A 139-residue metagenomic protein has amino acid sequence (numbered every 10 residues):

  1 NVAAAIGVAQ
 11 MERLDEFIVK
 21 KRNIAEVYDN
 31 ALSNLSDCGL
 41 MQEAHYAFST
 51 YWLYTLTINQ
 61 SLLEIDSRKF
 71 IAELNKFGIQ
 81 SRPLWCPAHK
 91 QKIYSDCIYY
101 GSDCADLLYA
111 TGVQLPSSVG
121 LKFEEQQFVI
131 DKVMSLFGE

Functional and structural regions predicted by a protein language model:
N1-E139: PLP-dependent aminotransferase class I/II
